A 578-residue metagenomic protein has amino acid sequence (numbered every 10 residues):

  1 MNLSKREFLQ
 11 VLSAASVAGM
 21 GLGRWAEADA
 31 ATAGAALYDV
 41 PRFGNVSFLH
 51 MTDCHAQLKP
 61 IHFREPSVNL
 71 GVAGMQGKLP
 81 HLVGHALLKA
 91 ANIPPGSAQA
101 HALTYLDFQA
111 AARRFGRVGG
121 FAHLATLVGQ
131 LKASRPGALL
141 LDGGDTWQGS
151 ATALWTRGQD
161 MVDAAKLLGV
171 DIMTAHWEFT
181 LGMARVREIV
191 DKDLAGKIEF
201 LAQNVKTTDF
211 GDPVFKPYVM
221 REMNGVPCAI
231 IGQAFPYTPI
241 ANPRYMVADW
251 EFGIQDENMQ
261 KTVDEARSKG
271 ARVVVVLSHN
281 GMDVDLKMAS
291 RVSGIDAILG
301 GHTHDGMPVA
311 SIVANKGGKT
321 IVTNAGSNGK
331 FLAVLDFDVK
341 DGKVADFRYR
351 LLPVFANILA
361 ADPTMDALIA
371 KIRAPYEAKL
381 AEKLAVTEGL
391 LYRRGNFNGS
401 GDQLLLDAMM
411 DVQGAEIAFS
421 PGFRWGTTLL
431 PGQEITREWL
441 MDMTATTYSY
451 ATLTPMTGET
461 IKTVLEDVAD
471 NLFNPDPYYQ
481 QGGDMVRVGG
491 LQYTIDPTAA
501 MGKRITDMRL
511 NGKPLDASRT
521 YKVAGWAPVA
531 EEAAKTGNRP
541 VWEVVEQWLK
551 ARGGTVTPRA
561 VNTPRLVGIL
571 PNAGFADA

Functional and structural regions predicted by a protein language model:
N2-L3, L9-V334, G399-L406, A418-G422 (+2 more regions): N-terminal catalytic scaffold of extracellular/periplasmic and nuclease hydrolases that process anionic headgroups
A35-L127, A133, V162, L167 (+4 more regions): Catalytic centers of hydrolytic enzymes
